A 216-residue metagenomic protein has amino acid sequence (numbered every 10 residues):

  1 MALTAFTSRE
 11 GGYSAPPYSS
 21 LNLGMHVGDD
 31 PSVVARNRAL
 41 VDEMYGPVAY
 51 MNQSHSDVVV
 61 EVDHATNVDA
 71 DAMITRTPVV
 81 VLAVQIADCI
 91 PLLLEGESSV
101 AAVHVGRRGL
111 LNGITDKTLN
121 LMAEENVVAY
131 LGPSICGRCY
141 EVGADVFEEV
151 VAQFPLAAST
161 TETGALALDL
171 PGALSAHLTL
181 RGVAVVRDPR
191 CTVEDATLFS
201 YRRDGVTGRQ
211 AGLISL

Functional and structural regions predicted by a protein language model:
M1-L216: Active-site microenvironment for binding and transforming phosphate-containing groups
